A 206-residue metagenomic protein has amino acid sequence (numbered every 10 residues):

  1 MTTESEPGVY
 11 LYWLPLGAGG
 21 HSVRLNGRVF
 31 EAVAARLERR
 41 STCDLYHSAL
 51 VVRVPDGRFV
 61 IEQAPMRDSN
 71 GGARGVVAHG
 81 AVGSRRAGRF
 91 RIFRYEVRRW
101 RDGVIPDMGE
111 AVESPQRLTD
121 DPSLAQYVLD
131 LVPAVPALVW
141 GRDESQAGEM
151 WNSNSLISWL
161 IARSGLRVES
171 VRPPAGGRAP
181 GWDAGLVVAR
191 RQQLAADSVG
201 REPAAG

Functional and structural regions predicted by a protein language model:
M1-Q146, Q192-L194, G200-E202, G206: Non-catalytic ligand/cofactor/substrate-binding and regulatory segments of enzyme domains
G57-R58, A162-S170: Short helix-capping/linker segments at secondary-structure and domain boundaries
L124, R142-S164: Active-site nucleophilic cysteine motif
Q126-D130, A134, W159, P180 (+2 more regions): Charged/polar, solvent-exposed surface patches and flexible loops
A137-V139, M150, G181: Residue-level preference for alpha-helix termini and adjacent loops
W140-E144, V168-P173: Surface-exposed patches in mature extracellular/periplasmic domains of secreted proteins
P174-G206: Short terminal or interdomain "cap/linker" segment that borders an active site or interface and mediates
